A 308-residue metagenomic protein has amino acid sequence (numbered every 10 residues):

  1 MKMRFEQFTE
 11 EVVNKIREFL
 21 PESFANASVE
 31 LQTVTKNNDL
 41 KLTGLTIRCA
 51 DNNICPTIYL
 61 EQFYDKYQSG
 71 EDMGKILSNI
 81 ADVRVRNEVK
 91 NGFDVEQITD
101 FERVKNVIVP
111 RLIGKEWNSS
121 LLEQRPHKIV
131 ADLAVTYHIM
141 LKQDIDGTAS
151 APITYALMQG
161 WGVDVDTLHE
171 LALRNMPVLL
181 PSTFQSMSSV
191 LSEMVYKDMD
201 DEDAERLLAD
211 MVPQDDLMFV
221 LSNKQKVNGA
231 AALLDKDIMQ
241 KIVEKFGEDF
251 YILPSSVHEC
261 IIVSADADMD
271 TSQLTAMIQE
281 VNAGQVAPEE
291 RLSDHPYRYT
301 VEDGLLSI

Functional and structural regions predicted by a protein language model:
M1-N37: N-terminal alpha-helical "arm" segments
R4, Y59, L207, G229 (+1 more regions): Short, solvent-exposed coil/turn linker segments
R4-V12, D72-I76, D164, L168 (+3 more regions): Short amphipathic alpha-helical segments
F5-F8, V212-Q214, V220-K226: A broad, low-specificity signal for short, low-complexity segments enriched in glycine/proline and polar/charged
V12-F24, I80-V85, A172, I242-F246 (+1 more regions): Hydrophobic, Leu/Ile/Phe/Ala-enriched alpha-helical segments that form helix-helix packing faces
V13, R17, S28, C55-T57 (+2 more regions): Intrinsically disordered, low-complexity regions
A27-V220: Charged, alpha-helical interface segments at or near domain boundaries
K224-I308: C-terminal structured domains
